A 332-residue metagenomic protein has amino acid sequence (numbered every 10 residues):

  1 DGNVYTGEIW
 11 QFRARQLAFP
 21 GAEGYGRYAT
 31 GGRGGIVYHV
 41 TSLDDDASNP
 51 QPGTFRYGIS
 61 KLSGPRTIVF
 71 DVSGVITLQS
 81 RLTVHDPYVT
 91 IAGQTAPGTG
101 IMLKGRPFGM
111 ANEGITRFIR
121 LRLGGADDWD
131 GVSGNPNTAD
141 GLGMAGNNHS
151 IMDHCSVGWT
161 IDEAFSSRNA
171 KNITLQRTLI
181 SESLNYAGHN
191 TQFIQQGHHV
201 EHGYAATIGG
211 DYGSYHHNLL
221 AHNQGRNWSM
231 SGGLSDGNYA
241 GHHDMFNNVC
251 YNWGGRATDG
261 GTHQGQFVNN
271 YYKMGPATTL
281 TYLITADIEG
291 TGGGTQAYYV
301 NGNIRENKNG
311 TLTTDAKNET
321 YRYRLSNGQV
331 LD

Functional and structural regions predicted by a protein language model:
G2-L17: Extracellular fibronectin type III
R15, I76-Y212: Right-handed parallel beta-helix
L17-V37, T313-D332: Extracellular low-complexity, O-glycosylation-prone Ser/Thr/Pro/Gly-rich "stalks" and linkers flanking catalytic
F19-I68: Acidic Gly/Asp/Thr-rich repetitive segments characteristic of extracellular carbohydrate-active and adhesion proteins
A29-T30, G53-K61, T77-D86, K104-F108 (+1 more regions): Short, T/G/N/S-enriched strand-turn elements that build extracellular solenoid repeat scaffolds
I68, D86, I91-A92, G114-F118 (+6 more regions): All-beta strand scaffolds that present successive hydrophobic residues in beta-strands
H85, G98, T174, S181-N185 (+1 more regions): Long, polar low-complexity repeats
S229, L234, Y239-D332: Extracellular beta-rich repeat passengers
